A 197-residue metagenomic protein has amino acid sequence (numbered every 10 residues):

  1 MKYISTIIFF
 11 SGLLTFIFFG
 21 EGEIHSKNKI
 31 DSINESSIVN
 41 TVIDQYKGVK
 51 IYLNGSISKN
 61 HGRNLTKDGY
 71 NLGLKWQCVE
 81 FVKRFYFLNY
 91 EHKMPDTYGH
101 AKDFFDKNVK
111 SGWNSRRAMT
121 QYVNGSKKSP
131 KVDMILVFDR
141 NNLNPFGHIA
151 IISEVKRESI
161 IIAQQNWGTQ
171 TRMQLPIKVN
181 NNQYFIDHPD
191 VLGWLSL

Functional and structural regions predicted by a protein language model:
M1-K2: N-terminal hydrophobic targeting signals that begin at the initiator methionine
S5-F19: Hydrophobic membrane-insertion alpha-helices, especially the h-region of bacterial N-terminal signal peptides
I17-K107: N-terminal capping segments
E23, F146-L197: Aromatic- and glycine-rich peptidoglycan recognition patches
K102-I161, N166: ...with weaker cross-activation on analogous glycine-rich loops/strands in unrelated enzymes
